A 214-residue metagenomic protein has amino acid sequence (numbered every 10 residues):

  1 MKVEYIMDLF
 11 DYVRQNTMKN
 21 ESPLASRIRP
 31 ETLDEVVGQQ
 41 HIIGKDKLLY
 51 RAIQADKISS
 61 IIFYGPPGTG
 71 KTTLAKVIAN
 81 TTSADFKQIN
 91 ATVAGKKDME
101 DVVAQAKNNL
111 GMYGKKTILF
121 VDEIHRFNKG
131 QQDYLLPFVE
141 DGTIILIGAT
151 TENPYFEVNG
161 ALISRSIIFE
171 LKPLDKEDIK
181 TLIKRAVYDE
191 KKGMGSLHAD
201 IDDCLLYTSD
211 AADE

Functional and structural regions predicted by a protein language model:
F10-R14, I53-Q54, I58-Q88: Walker A/P-loop
K19-S60: Pre-Walker A (pre-P-loop) alpha-helix and adjacent loop at the N terminus of AAA/AAA+ ATPase modules, a conserved
S59, K115-I118, G142-I147: Loop/turn-to-beta-strand initiation segments
I89-K115: Short glycine-rich substrate-engagement loop in P-loop NTPases that contacts/grips substrate
G130-N153, A161: Conserved catalytic/switch belt of AAA+ P-loop NTPases
A161-K172: A short helix-turn-beta junction within AAA+ P-loop NTPase domains corresponding to the substrate/partner-engaging
K172-L206: Conserved C-terminal "switch" segment of AAA+ ATPases
Y207-E214: Conserved small/polar residues in nucleotide/adenosyl-binding loops
